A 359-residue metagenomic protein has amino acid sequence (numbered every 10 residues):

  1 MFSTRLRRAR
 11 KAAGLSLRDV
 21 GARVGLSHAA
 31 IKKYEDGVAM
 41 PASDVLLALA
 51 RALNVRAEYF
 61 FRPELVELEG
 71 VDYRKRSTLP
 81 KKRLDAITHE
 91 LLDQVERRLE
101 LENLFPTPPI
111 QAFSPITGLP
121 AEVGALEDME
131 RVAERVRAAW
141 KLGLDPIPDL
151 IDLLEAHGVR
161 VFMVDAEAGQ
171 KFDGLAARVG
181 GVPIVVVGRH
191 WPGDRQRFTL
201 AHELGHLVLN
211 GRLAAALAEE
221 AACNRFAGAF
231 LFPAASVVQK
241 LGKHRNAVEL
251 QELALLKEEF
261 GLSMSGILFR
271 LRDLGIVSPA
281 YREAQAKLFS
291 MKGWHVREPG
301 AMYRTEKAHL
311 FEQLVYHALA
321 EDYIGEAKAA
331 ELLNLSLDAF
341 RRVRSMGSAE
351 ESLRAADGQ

Functional and structural regions predicted by a protein language model:
M1-Q359: Active-site hotspot residues in diverse enzymes, especially metal/ion-binding acidic/histidine motifs
